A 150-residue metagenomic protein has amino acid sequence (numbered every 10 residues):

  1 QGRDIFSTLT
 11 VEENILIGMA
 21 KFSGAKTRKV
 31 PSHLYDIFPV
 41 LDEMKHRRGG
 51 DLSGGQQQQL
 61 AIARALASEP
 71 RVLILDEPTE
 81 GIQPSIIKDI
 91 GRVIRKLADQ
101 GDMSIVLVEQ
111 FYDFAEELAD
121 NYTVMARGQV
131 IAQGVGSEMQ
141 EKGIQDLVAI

Functional and structural regions predicted by a protein language model:
D4, V11-K29, I37-D42, G134: ABC-type ATPase nucleotide-binding domains, specifically the catalytic core motifs of the NBD
L9, L52, A65-L66: ABC ATPase signature
L34-G50: Conserved ABC nucleotide-binding domain
A67-R71: A short, proline-enriched helix->beta-strand linker immediately N-terminal to the Walker B motif in ABC-type P-loop
L73-E77: Catalytic Walker B motif of ABC-type/P-loop ATPase nucleotide-binding domains
K88-G101: Helical segment within the ABC ATPase nucleotide-binding domain
L107-Q110: H-loop/switch region of ABC-family ATPase nucleotide-binding domains
